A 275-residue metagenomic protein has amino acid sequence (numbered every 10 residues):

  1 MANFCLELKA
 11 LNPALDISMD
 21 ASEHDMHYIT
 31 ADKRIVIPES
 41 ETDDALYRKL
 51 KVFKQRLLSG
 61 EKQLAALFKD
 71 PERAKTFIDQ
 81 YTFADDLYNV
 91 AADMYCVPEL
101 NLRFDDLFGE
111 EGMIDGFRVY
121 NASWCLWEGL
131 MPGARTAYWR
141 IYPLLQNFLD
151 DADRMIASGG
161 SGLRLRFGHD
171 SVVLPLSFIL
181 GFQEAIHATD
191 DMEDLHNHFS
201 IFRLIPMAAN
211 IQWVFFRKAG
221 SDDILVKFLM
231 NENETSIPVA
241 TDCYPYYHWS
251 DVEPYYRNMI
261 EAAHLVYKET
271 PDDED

Functional and structural regions predicted by a protein language model:
M1-R164, G168-D275: Signature for phosphate-centric chemistry
